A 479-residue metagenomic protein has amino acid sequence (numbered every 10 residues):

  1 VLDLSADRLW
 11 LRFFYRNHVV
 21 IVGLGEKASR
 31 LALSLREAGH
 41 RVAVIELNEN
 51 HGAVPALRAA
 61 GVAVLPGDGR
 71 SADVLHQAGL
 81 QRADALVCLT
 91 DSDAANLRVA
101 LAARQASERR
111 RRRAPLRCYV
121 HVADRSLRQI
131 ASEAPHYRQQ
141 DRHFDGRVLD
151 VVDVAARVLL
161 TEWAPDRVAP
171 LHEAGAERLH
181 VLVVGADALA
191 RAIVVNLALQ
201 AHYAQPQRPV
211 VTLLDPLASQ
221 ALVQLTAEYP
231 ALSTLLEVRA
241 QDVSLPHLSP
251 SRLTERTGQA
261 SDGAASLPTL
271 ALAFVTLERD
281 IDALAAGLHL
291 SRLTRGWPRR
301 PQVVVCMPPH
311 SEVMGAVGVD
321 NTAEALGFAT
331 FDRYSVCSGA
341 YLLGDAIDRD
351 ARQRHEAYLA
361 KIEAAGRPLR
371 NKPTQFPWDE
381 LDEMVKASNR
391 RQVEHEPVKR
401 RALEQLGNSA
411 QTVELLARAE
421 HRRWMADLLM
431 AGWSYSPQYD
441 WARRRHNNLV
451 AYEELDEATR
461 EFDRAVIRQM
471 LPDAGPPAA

Functional and structural regions predicted by a protein language model:
V1-R418: Cytosolic regulatory regions of ion transport systems
P397-R400, L428, L471-A474: A structural signal for well-ordered alpha-helices, especially hydrophobic packing surfaces of coiled-coils
G407-E457, F462-R464: Amphipathic protein-protein interaction modules
Y452, A458, M470-P476: C-terminal target-recognition/interaction regions appended to catalytic cores
D463-L471: C-terminal non-catalytic accessory extensions
